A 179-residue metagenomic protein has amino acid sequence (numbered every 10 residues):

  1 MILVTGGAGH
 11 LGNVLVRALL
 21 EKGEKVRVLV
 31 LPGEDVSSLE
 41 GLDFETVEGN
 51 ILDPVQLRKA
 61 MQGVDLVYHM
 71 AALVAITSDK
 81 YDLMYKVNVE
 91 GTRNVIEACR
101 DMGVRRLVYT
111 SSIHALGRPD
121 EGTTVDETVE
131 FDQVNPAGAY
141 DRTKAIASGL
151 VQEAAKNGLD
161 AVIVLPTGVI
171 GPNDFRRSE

Functional and structural regions predicted by a protein language model:
M1-E24: N-terminal Rossmann NAD(P)H-binding glycine-rich loop of SDR-like oxidoreductase domains
G12-V14, V89, A145: Residues forming the Rossmann-fold NAD(P)(H) cofactor-binding site
E24-E34: Conserved glycine-rich Rossmann-like NAD(P)H-binding loop of the short-chain dehydrogenase/reductase
E34-E40, F44-E90, A98-M102: NAD(P)H-binding glycine-rich loop region in Rossmannoid oxidoreductase-like domains and their noncatalytic homologs
L52, A115, V169-G171: Conserved sequence/active-site signature of Rossmann-fold short-chain dehydrogenase/reductase
E90-Y140, V162: Conserved Rossmann-fold NAD(P)-dependent oxidoreductase catalytic core, especially the SDR/UDP-sugar
N135-L165: Active-site Tyr-X1-5-Lys
G158-E179: NAD(P)-dependent short-chain dehydrogenase/reductase
